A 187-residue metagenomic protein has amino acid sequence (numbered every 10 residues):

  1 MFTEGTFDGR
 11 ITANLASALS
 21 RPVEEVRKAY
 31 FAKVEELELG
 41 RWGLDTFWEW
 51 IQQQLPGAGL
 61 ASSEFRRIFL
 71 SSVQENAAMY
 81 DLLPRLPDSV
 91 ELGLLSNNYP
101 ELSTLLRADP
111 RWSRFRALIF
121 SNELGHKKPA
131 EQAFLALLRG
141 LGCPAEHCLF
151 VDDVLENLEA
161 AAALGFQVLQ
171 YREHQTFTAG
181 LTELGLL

Functional and structural regions predicted by a protein language model:
M1-A29, A163: Active-site neighborhood of HAD-like aspartate-dependent phosphohydrolases
R10-N14, A32, T46, W50 (+6 more regions): Alpha-helical elements of Rossmann-like donor-binding domains used by nucleotide-donor carbohydrate transfer enzymes
L19-A29, P56-R67, L186-L187: Short, surface-exposed acidic
V34-L37, L102-T104: A short acidic, helix-capping loop that chelates divalent metal ions and anchors anionic groups
E35-F65: A metal-dependent, Asp-based hydrolase signature
L60-G93, E131: Short, acidic loop-to-helix structural element flanking the phosphoryl-transfer center in phosphate-processing enzymes
Y99-L187: Asp-based, Mg2+/Mn2+-dependent phosphohydrolase catalytic module
